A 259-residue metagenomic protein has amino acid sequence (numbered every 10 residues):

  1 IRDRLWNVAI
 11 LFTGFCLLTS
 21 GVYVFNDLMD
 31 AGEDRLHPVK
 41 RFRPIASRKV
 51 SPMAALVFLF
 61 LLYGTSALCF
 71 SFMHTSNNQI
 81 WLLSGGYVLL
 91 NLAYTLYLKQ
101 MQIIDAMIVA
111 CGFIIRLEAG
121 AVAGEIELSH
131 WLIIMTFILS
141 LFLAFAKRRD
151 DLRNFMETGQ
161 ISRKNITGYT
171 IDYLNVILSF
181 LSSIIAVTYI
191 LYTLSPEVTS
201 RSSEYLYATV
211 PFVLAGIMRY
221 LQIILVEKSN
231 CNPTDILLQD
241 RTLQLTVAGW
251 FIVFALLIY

Functional and structural regions predicted by a protein language model:
I1-M29, N78-Y94, T209: Membrane-embedded alpha-helical segments that form the functional core of polytopic membrane enzymes, especially those
I1-V22, F60-S71, E125-F137, L141 (+1 more regions): Signature of alpha-helical transmembrane segments in polytopic membrane proteins
D3-V8, N77-S84, Q102-I104, E127-I133 (+1 more regions): Short, aromatic-rich membrane-interface segments at the entry and exit of alpha-helical transmembrane domains
A9-L17, V57-L68, G85, L89 (+7 more regions): Generic alpha-helical transmembrane segments of integral inner-membrane proteins, especially permease/transport modules
F15-A46, I104, F145-R153, M218-R219: Acidic (Asp/Glu-rich) catalytic motifs at the cytosolic membrane interface
A31, L36-S84, H130-L141, V176-A186 (+1 more regions): Multi-pass membrane catalytic core of lipid/isoprenoid biosynthesis enzymes
A55-T95, K99, A186-L214, M218: Transmembrane helix-loop-helix
L96, I114-Y259: C-terminal membrane-associated helical module and adjoining short loops/tails
